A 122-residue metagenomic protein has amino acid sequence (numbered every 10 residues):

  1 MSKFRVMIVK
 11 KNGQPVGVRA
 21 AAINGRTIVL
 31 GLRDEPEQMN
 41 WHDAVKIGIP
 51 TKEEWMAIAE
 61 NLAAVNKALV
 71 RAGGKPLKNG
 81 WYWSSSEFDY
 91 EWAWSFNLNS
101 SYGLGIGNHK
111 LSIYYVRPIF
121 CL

Functional and structural regions predicted by a protein language model:
M1-G48, G80, W92-S95, Y115-I119: Extracellular adhesion/carbohydrate-recognition regions
K52-L122: C-terminal, surface-exposed recognition/capping segments
